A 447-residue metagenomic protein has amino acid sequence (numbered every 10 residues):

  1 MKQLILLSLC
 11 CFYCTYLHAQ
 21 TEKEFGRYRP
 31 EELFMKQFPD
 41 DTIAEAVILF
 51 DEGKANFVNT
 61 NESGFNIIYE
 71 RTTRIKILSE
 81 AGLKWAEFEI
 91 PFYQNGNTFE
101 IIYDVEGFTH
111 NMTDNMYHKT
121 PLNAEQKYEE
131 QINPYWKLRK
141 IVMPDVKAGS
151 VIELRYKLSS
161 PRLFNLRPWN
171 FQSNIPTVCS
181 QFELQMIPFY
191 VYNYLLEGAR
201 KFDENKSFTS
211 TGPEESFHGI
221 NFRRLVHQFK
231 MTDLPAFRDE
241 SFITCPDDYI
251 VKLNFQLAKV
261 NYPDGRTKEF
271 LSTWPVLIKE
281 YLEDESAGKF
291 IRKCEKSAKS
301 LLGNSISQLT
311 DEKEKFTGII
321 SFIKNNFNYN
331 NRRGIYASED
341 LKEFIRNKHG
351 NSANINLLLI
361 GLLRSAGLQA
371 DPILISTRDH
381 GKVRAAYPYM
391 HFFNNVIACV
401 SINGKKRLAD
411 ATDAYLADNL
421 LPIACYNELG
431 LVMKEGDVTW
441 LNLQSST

Functional and structural regions predicted by a protein language model:
M1-E24: Bacterial Sec-dependent N-terminal signal peptides
Q3, S63-G64, T267-K268, R292-E295 (+2 more regions): Generic detection of long, well-ordered alpha-helical segments
C14, G82-L83, P161, V191-Y192 (+5 more regions): Intrinsically disordered or highly flexible coil/loop and linker segments, enriched in small and charged/polar residues
A19-F270, N354-I360, R364, A370-T447: Beta-strand-rich, non-transmembrane domain signature
L78, K157, G303-S307, K324-N328 (+2 more regions): Sec-exported extracytoplasmic/periplasmic mature domains
P144, D311, K315, F344-I355 (+1 more regions): Secondary-structure capping and boundary motifs in well-ordered enzyme cores
W274-N347: Secondary-structure boundary elements
